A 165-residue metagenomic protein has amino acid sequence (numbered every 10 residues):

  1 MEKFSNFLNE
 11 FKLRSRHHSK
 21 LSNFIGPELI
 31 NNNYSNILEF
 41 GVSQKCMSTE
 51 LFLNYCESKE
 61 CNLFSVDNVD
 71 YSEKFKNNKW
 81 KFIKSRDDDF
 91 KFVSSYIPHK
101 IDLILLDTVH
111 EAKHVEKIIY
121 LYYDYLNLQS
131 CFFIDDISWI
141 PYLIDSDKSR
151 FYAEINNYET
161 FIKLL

Functional and structural regions predicted by a protein language model:
M1-L105, V109-L165: A short alpha-helical cap/connector motif
